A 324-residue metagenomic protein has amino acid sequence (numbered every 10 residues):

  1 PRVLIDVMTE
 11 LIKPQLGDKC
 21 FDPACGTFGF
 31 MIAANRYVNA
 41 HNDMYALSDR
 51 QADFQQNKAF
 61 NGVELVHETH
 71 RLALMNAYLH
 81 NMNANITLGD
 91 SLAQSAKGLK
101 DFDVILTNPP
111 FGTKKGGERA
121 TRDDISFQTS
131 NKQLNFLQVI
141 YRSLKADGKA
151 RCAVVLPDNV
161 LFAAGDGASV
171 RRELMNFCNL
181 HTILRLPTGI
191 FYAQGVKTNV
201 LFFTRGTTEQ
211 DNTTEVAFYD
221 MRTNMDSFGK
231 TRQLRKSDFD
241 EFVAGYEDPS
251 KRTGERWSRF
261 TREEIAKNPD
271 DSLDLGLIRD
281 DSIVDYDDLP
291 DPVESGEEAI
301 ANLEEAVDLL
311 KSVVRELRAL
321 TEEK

Functional and structural regions predicted by a protein language model:
P1-T107, G112-K114, D123, S130 (+4 more regions): Conserved S-adenosyl-L-methionine
L99-K324: A conserved structural/catalytic subdomain of Rossmann-like adenosyl-cofactor enzymes
